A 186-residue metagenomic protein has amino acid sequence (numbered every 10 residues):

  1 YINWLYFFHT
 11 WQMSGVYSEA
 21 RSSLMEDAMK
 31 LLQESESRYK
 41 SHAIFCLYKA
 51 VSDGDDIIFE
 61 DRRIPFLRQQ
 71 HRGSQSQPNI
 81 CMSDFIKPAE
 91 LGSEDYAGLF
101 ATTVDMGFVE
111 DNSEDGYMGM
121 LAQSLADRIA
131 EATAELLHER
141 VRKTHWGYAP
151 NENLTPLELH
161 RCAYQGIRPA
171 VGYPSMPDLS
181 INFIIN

Functional and structural regions predicted by a protein language model:
Y1-M120, S124, H145, L154: Active-site loops and adjacent core secondary-structure elements that bind or stabilize anionic groups
A43-F45, K49-G54, E135, E139-N186: Compositionally biased, low-complexity/repeat regions
I129: Carbohydrate-interacting regions of secretory-pathway proteins
